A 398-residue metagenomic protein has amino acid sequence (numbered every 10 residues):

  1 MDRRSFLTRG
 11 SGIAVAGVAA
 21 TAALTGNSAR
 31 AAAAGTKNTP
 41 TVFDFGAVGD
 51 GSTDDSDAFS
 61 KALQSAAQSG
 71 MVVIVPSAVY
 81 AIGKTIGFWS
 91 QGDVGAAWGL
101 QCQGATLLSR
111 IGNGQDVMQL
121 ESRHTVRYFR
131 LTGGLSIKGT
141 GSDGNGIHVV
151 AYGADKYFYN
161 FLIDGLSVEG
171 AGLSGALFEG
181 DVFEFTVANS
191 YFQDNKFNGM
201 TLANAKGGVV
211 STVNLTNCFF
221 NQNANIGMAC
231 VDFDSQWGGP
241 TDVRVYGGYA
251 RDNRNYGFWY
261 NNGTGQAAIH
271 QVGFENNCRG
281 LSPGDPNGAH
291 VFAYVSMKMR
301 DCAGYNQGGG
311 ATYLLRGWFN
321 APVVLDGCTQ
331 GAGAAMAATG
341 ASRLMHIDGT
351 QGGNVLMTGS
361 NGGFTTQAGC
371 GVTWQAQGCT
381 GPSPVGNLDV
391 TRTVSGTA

Functional and structural regions predicted by a protein language model:
M1-V15: N-terminal secretory signal peptides and thylakoid transit peptides that target proteins across membranes
S11, Q64-Q68, Q91, V168 (+3 more regions): Residue-level signal for alpha-helix termini/capping positions
T21-D44: C-terminal segment of N-terminal export signals and the immediately downstream linker at the start of the mature
T36-A58, A96-G146: Right-handed parallel beta-helix/beta-spiral solenoid domain characteristic of secreted/periplasmic
Q64, Q68-D116: N-terminal extracellular ligand-recognition/capping segment immediately after the signal peptide
M71, K84-T85, S109-D116, K138-G146 (+9 more regions): Short glycine/acidic-rich loop motifs that flank beta-strands on beta-rich extracellular proteins
V75, V94-C102, V126-G133, F158-D164 (+12 more regions): All-beta strand scaffolds that present successive hydrophobic residues in beta-strands
P76, W89, Q101-Q103, E121 (+25 more regions): Feature marks extracellular polysaccharide-active and adherence modules
